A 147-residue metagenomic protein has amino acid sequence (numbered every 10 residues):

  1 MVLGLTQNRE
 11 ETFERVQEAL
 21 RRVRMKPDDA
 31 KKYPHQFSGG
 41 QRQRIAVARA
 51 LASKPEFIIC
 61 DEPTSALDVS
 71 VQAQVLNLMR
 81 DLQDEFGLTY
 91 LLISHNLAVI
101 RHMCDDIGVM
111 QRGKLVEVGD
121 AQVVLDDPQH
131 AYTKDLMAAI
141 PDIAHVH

Functional and structural regions predicted by a protein language model:
M1-A139, V146: ABC transporter nucleotide-binding domains
